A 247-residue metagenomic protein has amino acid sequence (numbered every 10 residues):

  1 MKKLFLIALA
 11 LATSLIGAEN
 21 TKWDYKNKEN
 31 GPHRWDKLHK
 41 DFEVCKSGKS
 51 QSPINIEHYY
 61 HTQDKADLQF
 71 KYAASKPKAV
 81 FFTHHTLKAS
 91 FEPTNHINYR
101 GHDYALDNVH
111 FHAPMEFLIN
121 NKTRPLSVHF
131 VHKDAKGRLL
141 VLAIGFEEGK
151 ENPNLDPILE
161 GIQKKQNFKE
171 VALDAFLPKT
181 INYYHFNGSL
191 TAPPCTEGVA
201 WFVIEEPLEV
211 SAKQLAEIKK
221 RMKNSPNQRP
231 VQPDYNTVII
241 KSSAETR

Functional and structural regions predicted by a protein language model:
M1-L4, N121: Positively charged n-region of N-terminal signal peptides that target proteins for export
L4-F5, S243: Residue-level detector of intrinsically disordered/flexible regions characterized by low predicted structural confidence
F5-L6, A66: Intrinsically disordered, low-complexity segments enriched in glycine/proline and serine/threonine
A8-L9, Y235: A periodicity- and composition-biased signal for non-globular, repetitive helical segments
L9-G17: Hydrophobic h-region of N-terminal signal peptides that target proteins for export in Gram-negative bacteria
G17-R247: Alpha-carbonic anhydrase
